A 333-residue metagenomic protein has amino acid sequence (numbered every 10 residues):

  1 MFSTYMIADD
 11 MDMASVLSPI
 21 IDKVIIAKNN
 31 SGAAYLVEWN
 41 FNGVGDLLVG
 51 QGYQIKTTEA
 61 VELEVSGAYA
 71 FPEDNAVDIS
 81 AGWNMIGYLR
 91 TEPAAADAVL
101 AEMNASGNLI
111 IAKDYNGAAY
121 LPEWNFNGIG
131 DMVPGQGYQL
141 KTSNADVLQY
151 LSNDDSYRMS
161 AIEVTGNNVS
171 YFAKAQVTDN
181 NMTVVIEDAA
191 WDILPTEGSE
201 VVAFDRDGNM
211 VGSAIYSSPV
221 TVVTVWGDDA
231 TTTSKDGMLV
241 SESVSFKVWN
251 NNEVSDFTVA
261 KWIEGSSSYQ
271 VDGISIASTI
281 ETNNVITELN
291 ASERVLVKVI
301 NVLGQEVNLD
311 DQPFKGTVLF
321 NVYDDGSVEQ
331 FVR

Functional and structural regions predicted by a protein language model:
M1-N283, V295-Q305, L309, S327: N-terminal exported-region signature
I215, D311-Q312, V332-R333: Short clusters of small/polar residues that mark proteolytic maturation junctions
V285-V299, V307-V322: Glycine-centered coil/turn sites that cap beta-strands in beta-rich domains
T317-R333: C-terminal tail/sorting-segment detector
